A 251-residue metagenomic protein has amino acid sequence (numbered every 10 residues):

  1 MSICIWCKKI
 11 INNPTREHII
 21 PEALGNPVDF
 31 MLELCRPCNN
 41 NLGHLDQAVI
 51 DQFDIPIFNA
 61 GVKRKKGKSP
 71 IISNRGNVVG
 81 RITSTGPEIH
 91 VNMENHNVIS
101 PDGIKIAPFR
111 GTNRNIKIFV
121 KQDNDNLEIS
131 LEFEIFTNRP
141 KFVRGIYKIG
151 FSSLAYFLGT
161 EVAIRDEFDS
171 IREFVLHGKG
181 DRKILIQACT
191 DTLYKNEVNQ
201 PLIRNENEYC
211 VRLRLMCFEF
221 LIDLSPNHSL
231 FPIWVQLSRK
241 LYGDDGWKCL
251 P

Functional and structural regions predicted by a protein language model:
S2, R16, A23, A48-D54: Short, glycine/acidic-rich hinge or "gate" loops at secondary-structure transitions that mediate conformational
C4-C7, C35: Short cysteine-rich clusters marking metal-coordination/redox-active sites
K9-M31: Histidine-centered nuclease catalytic patch
I11-N12, N95-V98, D102-N113, V120: Replace "small metal-dependent catalytic modules" with "small catalytic or cofactor-binding modules
E33-A60: Short Cys/His-centered divalent metal-binding micro-motifs
R36, N40-G43, R64-N77: Short Fe-S-cluster ligation motifs
S73-I106: Short flanking/linker segments adjacent to small metal-binding domains or redox-active Cys/His motifs
A107-P251: C-terminal, charged low-complexity interaction regions
